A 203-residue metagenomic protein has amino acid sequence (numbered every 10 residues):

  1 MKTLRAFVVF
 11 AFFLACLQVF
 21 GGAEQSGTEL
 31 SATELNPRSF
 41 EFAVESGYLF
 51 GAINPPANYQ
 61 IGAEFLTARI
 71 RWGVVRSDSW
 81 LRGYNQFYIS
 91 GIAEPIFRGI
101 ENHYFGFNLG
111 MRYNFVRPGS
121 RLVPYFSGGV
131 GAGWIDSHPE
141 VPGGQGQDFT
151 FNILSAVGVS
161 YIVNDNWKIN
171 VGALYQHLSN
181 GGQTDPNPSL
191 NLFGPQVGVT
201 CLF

Functional and structural regions predicted by a protein language model:
M1-N36: Cleavable N-terminal export/targeting peptides
G22-S39, G73-N85, G99, V116-V123 (+1 more regions): Short loop/turn motifs that connect adjacent beta-strands in outer-membrane beta-barrel proteins
F40-F50, F87-A93, F126-A132, V171-Y175: Transmembrane beta-barrel strands of outer-membrane/channel proteins
L49-I53, V75, I92-R98, G133-E140 (+1 more regions): Sequence/structural signature of outer-membrane beta-barrel proteins
P56-G62, G99-Y104, G144-F149, P186-L192: Replace "Gram-negative outer membrane beta-barrel proteins" with "bacterial and organellar outer membrane beta-barrel
F65-R69, N108-G110, L154-A156, Q196: Membrane-embedded beta-strand positions in outer-membrane beta-barrel channels/transporters
L66-A68, L190-F203: Outer-membrane beta-barrel "beta-signal"
I70-W72, Y113-F115, V159-Y161, C201: Residue-level signature of outer-membrane beta-barrel architecture
